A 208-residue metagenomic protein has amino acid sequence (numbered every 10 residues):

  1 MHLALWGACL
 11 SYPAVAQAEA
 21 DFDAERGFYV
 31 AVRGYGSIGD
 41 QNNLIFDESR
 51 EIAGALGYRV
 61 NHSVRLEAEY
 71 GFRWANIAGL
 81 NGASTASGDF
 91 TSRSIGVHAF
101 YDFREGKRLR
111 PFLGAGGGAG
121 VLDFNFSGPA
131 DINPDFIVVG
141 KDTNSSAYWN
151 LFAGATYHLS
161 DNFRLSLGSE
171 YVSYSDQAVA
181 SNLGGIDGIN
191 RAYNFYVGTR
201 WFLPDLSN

Functional and structural regions predicted by a protein language model:
M1-A24, D205-N208: Cleavable N-terminal export/targeting peptides
E19-D21, A31, Y58-I132, A192-N208: Gram-negative (and chloroplast) outer-membrane scaffold detector with strong preference for beta-barrel transmembrane
R26, E48-I52, D89-I95, L109 (+2 more regions): Residues that define the transmembrane beta-barrel architecture of outer-membrane proteins
V30-D40, R73, V172: Transmembrane beta-strand segments that form the barrel wall of outer-membrane beta-barrel proteins
Y35-A55, K141-S145: Surface-exposed strand-loop-strand hairpins of Gram-negative outer-membrane beta-barrel proteins
G39-N42, L80-G88, D135-K141, S181-D187: Extracellular loop and loop/strand-boundary signature of outer-membrane beta-barrel proteins
A75, G79, D89, L151 (+1 more regions): Predominantly the C-terminal beta-signal and adjacent terminal strand-loop region of outer-membrane beta-barrel
I95-V97, G114-A119, N144-A155, Y171: Hydrophobic alpha-helical segments of small multi-pass membrane proteins
